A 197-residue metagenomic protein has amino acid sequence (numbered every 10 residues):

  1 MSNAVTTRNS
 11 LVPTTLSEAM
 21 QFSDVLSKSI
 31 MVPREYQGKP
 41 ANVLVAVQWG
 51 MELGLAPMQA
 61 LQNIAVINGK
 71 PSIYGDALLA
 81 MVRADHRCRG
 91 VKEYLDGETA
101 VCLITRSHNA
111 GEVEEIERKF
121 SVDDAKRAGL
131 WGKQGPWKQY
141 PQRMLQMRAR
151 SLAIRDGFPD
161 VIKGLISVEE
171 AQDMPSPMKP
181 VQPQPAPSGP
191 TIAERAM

Functional and structural regions predicted by a protein language model:
M1-M197: Polyanion-binding surfaces on beta-sheet-dominated domains and ring/shell assemblies
